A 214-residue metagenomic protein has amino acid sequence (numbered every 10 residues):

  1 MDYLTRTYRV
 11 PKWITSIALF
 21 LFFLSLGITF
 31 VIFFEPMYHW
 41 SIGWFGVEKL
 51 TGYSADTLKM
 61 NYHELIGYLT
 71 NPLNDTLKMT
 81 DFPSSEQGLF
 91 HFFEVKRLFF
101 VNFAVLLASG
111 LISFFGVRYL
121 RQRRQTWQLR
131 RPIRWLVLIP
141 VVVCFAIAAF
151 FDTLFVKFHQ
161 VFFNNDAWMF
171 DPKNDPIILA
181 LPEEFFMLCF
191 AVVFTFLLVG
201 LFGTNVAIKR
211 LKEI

Functional and structural regions predicted by a protein language model:
D2-W13, G110-T153, G203-I214: Juxtamembrane interface at the cytosolic side of transmembrane helices
K12-W44: N-terminal signal-anchor transmembrane alpha helix
L19-F30, A55-M60, I133-V156: Hydrophobic alpha-helical membrane-insertion segments
F20-F30, F103-R121, C189-E213: Transmembrane alpha-helical segments in integral membrane proteins
S41-H91, N164-N174: Extracytosolic (periplasmic/ER-lumenal) interhelical loops and adjacent juxtamembrane/interface segments of multi-pass
T70-A108, F185-V193: Individual transmembrane alpha-helix segments
A149-P172: Juxtamembrane non-transmembrane "cap" segments at the membrane-aqueous interface of multi-pass membrane proteins
M169, D175-M187: Membrane-interfacial helix-loop-helix junctions in multi-pass membrane proteins
